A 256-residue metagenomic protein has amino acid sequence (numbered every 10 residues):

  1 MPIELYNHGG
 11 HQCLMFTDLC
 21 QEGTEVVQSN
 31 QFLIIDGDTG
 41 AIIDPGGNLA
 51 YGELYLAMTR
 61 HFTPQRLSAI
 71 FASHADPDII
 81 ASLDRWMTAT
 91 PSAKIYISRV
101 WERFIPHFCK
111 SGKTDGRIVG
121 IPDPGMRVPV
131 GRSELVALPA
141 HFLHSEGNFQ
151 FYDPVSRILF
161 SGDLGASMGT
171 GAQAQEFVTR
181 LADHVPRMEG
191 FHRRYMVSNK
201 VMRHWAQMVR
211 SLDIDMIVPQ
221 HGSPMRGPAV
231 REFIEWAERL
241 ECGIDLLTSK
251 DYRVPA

Functional and structural regions predicted by a protein language model:
P2-M58, F149-D153, R157-S161: Conserved beta-strand hairpin/beta-sheet module of binuclear metal-dependent hydrolase folds, prominently
T17-G23, G46-N48, F71-H74, L135-H141 (+1 more regions): Short, flexible loop segments at the rims of nucleotide/cofactor-binding pockets, characterized by
I43-P45, R66-A75, I95-R99, L159-D163 (+2 more regions): Active-site neighborhood of phospho(di)ester-bond hydrolases with catalytic His/Asp-centered motifs
G47-N48, P77, A166, P224: Short, glycine/acidic-enriched loop or turn micro-motifs at the edges of active sites
A50, M58-P124, W236-G243: Active-site HxH/HxHxD metal-binding segment of metal-dependent hydrolases
I97-N148, V197-H204: Metallo-beta-lactamase
H141-P219, S223-P228, E238-L240: Metallo-beta-lactamase
H221-A256: Binuclear metal-ion centers of metallo-dependent hydrolases, dominated by the metallo-beta-lactamase
